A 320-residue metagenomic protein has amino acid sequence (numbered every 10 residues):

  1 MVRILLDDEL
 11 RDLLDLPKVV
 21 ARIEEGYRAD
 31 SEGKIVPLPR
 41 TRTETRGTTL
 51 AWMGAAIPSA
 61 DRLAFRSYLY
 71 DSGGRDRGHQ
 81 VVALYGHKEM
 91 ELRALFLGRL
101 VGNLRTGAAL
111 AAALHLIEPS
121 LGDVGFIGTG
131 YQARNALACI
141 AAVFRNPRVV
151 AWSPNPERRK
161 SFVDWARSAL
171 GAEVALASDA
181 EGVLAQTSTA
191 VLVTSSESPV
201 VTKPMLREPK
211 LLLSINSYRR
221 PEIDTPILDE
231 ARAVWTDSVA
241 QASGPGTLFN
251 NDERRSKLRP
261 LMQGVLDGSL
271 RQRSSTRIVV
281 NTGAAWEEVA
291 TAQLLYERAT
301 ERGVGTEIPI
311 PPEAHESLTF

Functional and structural regions predicted by a protein language model:
M1-N103, A111, E288-V289, Y296-E297 (+3 more regions): N-terminal ligand-binding/catalytic initiation module
I117-D123, R145, R207-E208: Short helix-loop-beta connector
T129-G130: Glycine-rich Rossmann-fold phosphate-binding loop(s) that bind the pyrophosphate of adenine dinucleotide cofactors
V143-A169: NAD(P)-binding Rossmann-fold cofactor-contacting core
L170-T187, V200-P204: Short acidic low-complexity segments
Q186-T187, P209, A231: An anion/phosphate-binding loop that grips the pyrophosphate of nucleotide cofactors and donors
S196-L211, S217: Rossmann-fold NAD(P) dinucleotide-binding segment
I215-G268: Rossmann-fold NAD(P)-binding glycine/threonine-rich loop
